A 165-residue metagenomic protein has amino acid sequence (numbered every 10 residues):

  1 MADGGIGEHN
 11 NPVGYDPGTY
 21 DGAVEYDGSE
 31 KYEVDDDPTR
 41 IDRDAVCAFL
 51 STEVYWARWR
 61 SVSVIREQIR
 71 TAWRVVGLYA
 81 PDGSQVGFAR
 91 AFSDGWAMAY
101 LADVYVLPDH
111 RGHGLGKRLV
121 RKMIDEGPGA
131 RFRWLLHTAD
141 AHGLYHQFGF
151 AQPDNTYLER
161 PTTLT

Functional and structural regions predicted by a protein language model:
D3-G4, H9-N11, Y15-D16, Y20-D21 (+2 more regions): Asp/Glu-rich intrinsically disordered low-complexity tracts
Y20-V62, T156: Short amphipathic alpha-helix that is part of the acyltransferase structural core
T52, T71-A72, A130, P153: Structured helix-beta-strand junction loops
I65-D82, V86-Y105: A conserved beta-strand-loop-helix scaffold within acyl/acetyltransferase catalytic domains
H110-L119: Conserved acetyl-CoA pyrophosphate-binding loop and the N-cap/start of the following alpha-helix in GNAT-like
K117, G129-L164: Conserved active-site alpha-helix within GNAT-family acetyltransferase domains
M123-G129: Alpha-helix C-terminal capping segments
